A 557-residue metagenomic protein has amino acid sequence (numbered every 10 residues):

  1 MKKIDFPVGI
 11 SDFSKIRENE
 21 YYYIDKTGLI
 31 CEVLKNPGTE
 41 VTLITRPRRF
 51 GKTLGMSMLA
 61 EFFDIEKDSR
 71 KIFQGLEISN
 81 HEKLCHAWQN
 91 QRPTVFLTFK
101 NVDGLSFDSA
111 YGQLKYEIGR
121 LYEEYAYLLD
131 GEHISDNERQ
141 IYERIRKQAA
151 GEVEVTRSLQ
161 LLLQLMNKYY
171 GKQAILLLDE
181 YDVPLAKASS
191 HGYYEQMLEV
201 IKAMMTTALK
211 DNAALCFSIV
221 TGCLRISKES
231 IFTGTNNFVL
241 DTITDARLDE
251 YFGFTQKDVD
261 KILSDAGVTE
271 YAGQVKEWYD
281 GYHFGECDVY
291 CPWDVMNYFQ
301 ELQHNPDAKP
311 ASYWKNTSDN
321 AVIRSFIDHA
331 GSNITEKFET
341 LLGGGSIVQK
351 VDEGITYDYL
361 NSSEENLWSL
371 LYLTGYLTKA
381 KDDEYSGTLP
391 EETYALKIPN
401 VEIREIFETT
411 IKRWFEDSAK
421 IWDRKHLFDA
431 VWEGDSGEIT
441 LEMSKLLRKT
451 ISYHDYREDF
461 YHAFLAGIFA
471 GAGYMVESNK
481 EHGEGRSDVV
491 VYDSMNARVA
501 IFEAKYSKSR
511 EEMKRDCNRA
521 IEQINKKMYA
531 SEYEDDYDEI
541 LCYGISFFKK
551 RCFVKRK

Functional and structural regions predicted by a protein language model:
M1-H81, L446: Walker A/P-loop-proximal flanking segment of P-loop NTPase domains
V8-R17, V102-L105, S109, Q113-T156 (+1 more regions): Conserved P-loop NTPase mechanochemical-coupling segment
G9, S14, E61-Y127: P-loop NTPase motor core
Y122, S158-Y169, Q196-C216, Y529-E532: Substrate-engagement module of ASCE P-loop NTPases
Y170-Y194: Conserved P-loop NTPase "ATPase switch" module shared by AAA+ and STAND
V183, Y193-T235: Sensor-1/coupling segment of RecA-like P-loop NTPase cores
K228-T235, D241-Q300: Amphipathic alpha-helical segments of the small helical/lid subdomains adjacent to P-loop NTPase cores
F238-V239, Y290-M528, E539, C552-K557: Extended alpha-helical interface modules used as scaffolds for assembling large macromolecular complexes
